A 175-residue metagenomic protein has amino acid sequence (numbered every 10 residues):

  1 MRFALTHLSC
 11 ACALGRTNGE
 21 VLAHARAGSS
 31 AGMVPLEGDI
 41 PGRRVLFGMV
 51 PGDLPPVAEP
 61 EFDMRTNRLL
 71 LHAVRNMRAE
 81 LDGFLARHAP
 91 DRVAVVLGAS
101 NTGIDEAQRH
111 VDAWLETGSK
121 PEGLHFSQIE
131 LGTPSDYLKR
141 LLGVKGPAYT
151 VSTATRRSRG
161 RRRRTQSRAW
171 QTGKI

Functional and structural regions predicted by a protein language model:
M1-A148, Q171: Conserved "HGTGT" condensation-loop signature of ketosynthase/thiolase-family condensing enzymes that catalyze
V151: Hydrophobic residues at beta-strand termini and immediately following loops that shape nucleotide-binding pockets
A154-W170: Claisen-condensing/thiolase-fold acyl-transfer catalytic domains that form or cleave C-C bonds in fatty acid
I175: Acyl-CoA/ACP chain-elongation machinery
